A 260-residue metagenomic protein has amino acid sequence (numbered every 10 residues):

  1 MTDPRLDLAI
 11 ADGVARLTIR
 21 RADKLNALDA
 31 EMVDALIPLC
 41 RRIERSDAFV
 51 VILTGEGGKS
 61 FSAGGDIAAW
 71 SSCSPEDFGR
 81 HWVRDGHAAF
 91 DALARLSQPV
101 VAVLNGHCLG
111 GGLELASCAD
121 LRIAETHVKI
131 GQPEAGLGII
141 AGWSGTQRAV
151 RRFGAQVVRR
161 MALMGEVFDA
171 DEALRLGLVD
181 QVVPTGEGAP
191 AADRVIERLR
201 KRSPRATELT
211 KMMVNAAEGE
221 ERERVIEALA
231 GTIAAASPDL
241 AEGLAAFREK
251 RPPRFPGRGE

Functional and structural regions predicted by a protein language model:
M1-D3, A245-E260: Terminal low-complexity tails and localization/encapsulation signals of metabolic enzymes
M1-T54, D91: Conserved CoA-thioester-binding segment of acyl-CoA-metabolizing enzymes
A22, I123-V128, V179-V225, T232 (+2 more regions): C-terminal long alpha-helix characteristic of the crotonase
G55-A89, C108, G138: Glycine- (often His-adjacent) and acidic-residue-rich active-site loop that binds/positions the CoA thioester
I67, G86, F90, T146 (+5 more regions): A general structural signal for well-ordered alpha-helical segments in protein cores
A89-R95, V103, L109-L163, L176 (+1 more regions): CoA-thioester-processing core
L121, R160, M164-E166, E172 (+2 more regions): Well-ordered beta-strand positions
